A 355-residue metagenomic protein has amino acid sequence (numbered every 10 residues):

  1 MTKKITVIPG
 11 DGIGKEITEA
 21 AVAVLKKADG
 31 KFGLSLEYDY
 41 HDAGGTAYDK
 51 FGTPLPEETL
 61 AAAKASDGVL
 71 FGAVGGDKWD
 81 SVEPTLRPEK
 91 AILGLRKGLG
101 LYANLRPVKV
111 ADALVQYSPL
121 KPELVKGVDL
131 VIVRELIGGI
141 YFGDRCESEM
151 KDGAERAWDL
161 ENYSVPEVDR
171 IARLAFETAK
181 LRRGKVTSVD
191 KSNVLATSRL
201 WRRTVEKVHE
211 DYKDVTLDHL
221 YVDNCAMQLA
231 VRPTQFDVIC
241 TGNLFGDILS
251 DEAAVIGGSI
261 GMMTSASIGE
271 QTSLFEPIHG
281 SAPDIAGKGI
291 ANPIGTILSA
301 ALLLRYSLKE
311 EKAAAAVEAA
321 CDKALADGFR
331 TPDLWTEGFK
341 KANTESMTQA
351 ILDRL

Functional and structural regions predicted by a protein language model:
M1-I5: Extreme N-terminal starter segment of soluble prokaryotic enzymes
T6-A23, A28-D29, D152-D223, Q235: Glycine-rich phosphate/diphosphate-binding loop of Rossmann-like nucleotide-binding domains
D11-G14, D67, V133, A175 (+4 more regions): Buried hydrophobic positions in well-ordered alpha/beta secondary-structure cores of metabolic enzymes
A21, L25, V205, T296-S307 (+1 more regions): Buried hydrophobic packing segments
G33-E57, M227-L229: N-terminal beta-loop-helix "entrance" segment that forms/cooperates in small-molecule cofactor or anionic ligand
G45-A47, L229-F329: Glycine-rich phosphate/nucleotide-binding loop
D49-W158, L244: N-terminal glycine-rich phosphate/adenylate-binding segment common to multiple enzyme folds
I137-G138, G143-R182, V186-S188, S192-V194 (+3 more regions): Glycine-rich phosphate/pyrophosphate-binding loop and the adjoining helix
